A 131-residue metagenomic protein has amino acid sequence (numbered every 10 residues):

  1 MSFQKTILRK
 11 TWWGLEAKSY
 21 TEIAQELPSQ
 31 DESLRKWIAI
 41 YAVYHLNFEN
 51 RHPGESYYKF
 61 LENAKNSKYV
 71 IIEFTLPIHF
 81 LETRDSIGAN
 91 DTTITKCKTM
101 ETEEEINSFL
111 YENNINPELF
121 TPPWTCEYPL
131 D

Functional and structural regions predicted by a protein language model:
M1-R51: Negatively charged, low-complexity tracts enriched in Asp/Glu with abundant Ser/Thr
Q4, T21, K59-L61, V70 (+3 more regions): Compositionally biased, low-structure terminal segments
I7-L8, L15, E32, K36 (+7 more regions): Alpha-helical structural elements
K18, A39-A42, E55-S56, S67 (+1 more regions): Intrinsically disordered, low-complexity segments enriched in small/polar residues
Y44-K96: Acidic, low-complexity, intrinsically disordered interaction modules
P77-D131: Mixed-charge, Lys/Arg-enriched low-complexity segments
